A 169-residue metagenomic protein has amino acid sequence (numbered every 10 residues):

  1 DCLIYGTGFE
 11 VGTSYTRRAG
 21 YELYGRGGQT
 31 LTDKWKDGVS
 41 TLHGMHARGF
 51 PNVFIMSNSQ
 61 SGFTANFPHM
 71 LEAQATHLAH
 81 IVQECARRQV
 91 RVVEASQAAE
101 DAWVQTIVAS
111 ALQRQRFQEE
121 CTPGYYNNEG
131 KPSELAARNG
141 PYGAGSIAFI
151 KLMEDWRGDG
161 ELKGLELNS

Functional and structural regions predicted by a protein language model:
G6, E10-S61: Glycine-rich loop(s) and the adjacent beta-strand/alpha-helix scaffold that form part
S40-T41, N52-S169: C-terminal, flexible cofactor-proximal segment of oxidoreductases
